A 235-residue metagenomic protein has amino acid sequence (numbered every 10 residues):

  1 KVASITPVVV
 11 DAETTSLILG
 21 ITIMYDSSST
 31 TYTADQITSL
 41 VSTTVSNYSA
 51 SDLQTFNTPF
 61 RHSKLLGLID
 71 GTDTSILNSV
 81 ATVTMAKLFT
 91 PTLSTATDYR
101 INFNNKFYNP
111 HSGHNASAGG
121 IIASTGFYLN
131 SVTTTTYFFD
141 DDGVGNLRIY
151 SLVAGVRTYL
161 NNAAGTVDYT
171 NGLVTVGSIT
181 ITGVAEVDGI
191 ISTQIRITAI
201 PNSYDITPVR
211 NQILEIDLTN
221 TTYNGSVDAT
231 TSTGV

Functional and structural regions predicted by a protein language model:
K1-D52, F56: Carbohydrate-recognition loop of C-type lectin domains
V10-I18, T58-G67, T84-P91: A glycine-rich phosphate-binding loop feature that marks nucleotide/adenosyl-phosphate handling sites
I21-S27, F103-N105, A199-P201: Flexible glycine-/small-residue-rich
T72-K87: Short, well-structured beta-strand/strand-turn elements
H114-L160: Structural flexibility/helix-modulation signal
G143-G145, L152-V235: Surface-exposed interaction regions enriched in Ser/Thr/Asp/Glu that occur as long low-complexity tracts or repetitive
